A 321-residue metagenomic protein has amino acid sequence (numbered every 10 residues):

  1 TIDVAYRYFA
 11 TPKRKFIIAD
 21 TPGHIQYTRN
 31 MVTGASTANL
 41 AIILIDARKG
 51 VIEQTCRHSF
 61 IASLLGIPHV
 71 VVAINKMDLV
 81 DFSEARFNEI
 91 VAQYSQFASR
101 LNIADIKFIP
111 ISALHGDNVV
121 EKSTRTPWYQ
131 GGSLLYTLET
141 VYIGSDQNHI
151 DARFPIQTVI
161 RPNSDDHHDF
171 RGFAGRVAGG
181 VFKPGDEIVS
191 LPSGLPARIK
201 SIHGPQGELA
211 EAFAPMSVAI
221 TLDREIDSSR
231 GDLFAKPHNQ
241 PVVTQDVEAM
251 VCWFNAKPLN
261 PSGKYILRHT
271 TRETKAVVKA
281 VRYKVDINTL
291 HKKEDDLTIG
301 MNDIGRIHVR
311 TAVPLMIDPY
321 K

Functional and structural regions predicted by a protein language model:
T1-P12: Switch I (effector-binding) loop of TRAFAC-class P-loop GTPase G-domains
T11-R14, P162-K321: C-terminal effector/interaction modules appended to NTPase cores
R14-F16, T21-Y27, A35-S59, S63-N88: Conserved Switch II/interswitch segment of TRAFAC-class P-loop GTPases
D20, M31, I42, A62 (+8 more regions): Residue-level signature of catalytic and energy-coupling elements of molecular machines, predominantly ATP/GTP-dependent
H24, D46-G50, N75-L79, L101 (+5 more regions): Short, ordered loop/turn segments at secondary-structure junctions
R29, T33, I43, C56-F60 (+5 more regions): Solvent-exposed alpha-helical segments within well-ordered globular domains of core cellular machineries
V32-S36, D46, S63, D78 (+6 more regions): Signal for well-folded cores of large energy- and translation-related assemblies
P68, L79-D151, P155: Canonical P-loop GTPase G-domain recognition
